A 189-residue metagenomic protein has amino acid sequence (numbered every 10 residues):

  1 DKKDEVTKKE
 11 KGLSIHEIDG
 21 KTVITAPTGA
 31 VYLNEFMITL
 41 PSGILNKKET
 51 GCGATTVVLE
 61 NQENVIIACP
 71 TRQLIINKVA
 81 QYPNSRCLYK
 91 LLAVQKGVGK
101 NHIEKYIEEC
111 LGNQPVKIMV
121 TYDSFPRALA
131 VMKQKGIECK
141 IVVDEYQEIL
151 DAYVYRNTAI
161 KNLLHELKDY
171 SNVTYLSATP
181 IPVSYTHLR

Functional and structural regions predicted by a protein language model:
D1-T28: Helicase-associated low-complexity/disordered flanking segments
V23-T39: Pre-Walker A adenine-sensing motif
P41-V57: Walker A/P-loop
N64-C87: Conserved Walker A/P-loop ATP-binding site and its immediately adjacent core in helicase/helicase-like ATPase domains
C87-R127: Inter-Walker segment of RecA-like/P-loop motor cores
I118-V120, N172-S177: Structural recognition of the conserved hydrophobic beta-strand(s) that form the central parallel beta-sheet of P-loop
G136-N162: SF2 helicase catalytic motif II
T186-H187: Conserved small/polar residues in nucleotide/adenosyl-binding loops
